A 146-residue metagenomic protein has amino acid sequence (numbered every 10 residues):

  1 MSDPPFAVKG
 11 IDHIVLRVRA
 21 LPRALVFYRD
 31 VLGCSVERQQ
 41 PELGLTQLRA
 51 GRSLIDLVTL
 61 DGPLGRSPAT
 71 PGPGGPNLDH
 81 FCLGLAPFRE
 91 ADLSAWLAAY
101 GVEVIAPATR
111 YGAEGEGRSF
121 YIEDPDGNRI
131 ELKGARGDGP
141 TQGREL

Functional and structural regions predicted by a protein language model:
M1-P22, L78-F81, L85, R136-L146: N-terminal beta-strand motif that seeds the catalytic metal site of vicinal oxygen chelate
D12, L43-G44, D79, R118: Residue-level marker for the onset of beta-strands and adjacent loop->beta junctions in well-ordered domains
L16-G62: Core segments of cupin and vicinal oxygen chelate
V18-P22, P76-N77, F81-D126: Vicinal oxygen chelate
L48-R52, I122-P125, A135: Active-site beta-strand termini and strand-to-loop segments that position acidic
L60, R66-G84: Helix-adjacent hinge/juxtasegments
P63, G112, R136-G139: A short acidic/small-residue loop/turn micro-motif
